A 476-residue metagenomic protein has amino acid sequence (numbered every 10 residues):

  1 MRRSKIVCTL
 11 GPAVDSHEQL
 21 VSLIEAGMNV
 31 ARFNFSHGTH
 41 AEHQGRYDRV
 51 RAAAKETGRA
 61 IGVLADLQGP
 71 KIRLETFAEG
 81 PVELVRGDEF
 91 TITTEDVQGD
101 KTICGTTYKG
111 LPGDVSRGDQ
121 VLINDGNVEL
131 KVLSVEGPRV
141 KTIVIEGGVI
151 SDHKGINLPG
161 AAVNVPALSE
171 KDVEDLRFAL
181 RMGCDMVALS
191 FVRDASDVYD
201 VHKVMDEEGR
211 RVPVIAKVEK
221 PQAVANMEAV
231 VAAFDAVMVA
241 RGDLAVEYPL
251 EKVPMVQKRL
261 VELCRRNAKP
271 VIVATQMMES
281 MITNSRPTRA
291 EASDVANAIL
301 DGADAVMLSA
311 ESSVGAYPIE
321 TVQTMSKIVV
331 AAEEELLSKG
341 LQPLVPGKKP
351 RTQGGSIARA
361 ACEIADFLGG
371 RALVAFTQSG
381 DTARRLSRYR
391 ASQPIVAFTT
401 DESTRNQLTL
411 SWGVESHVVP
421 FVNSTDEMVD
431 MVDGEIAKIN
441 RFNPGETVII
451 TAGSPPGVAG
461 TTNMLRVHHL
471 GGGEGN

Functional and structural regions predicted by a protein language model:
M1-N476: Non-catalytic helical/linker scaffolds that mediate oligomerization, partner binding, and domain coupling around large
